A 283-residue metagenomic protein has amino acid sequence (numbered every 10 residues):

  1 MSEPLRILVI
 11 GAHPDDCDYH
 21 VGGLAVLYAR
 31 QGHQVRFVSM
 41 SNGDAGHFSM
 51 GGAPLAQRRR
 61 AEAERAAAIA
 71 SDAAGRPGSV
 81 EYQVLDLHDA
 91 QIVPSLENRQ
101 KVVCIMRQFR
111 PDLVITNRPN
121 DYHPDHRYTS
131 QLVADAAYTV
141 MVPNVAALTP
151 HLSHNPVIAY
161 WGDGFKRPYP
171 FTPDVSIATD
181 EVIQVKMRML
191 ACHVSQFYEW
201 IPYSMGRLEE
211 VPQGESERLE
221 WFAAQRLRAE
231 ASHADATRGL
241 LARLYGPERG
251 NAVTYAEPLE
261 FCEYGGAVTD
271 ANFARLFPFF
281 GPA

Functional and structural regions predicted by a protein language model:
M1-F109, Q131, T139, F279: Active-site rim/loop-helix segments in enzyme catalytic domains that contact anionic ligands
S2-L5, N144-A147, L152-H154, P168 (+1 more regions): C-terminal accessory domains and tails appended to enzymatic cores
H47-M50, Y169-P173: Short acidic, glycine/proline-rich loop/turn micro-motifs
V80, D112, P156: Conserved acidic residues
N98, D125-V133, H154, V182 (+1 more regions): Internal, well-ordered alpha-helical segments in soluble enzyme and binding-protein domains
I105-H151: Active-site adenylate/phosphate-handling loop in enzymes that bind or generate adenylated species
S153-D163: Extended hydrophobic secondary-structure segments that form protein cores and membrane-embedded regions
